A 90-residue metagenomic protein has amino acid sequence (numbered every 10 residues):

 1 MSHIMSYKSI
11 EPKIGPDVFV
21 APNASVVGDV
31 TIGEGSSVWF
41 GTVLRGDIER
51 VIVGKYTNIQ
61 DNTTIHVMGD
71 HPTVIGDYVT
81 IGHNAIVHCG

Functional and structural regions predicted by a protein language model:
M1-D17, D29: Terminal amphipathic alpha-helical/low-complexity segments used for targeting or macromolecular assembly
I10-P12, E49-V51, H71-T73: A structural detector for short beta-strand units
P16, A21-P22, V27-G28, G33-E34 (+7 more regions): Left-handed beta-helix
